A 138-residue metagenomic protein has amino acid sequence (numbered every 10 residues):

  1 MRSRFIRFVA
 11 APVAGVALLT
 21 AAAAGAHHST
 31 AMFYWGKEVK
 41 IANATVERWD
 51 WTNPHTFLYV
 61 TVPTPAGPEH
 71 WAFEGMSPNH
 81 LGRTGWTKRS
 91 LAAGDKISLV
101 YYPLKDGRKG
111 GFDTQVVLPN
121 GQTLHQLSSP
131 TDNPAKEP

Functional and structural regions predicted by a protein language model:
R2-V13: Bacterial N-terminal signal peptides that target proteins for export
A21-A22: N-terminal signal peptide c-region/cleavage motif recognized by signal peptidases
H27-N43: Short N-terminal segments immediately surrounding and downstream of signal-peptide cleavage
E38-P54: Structural detector for short beta-strands of small beta-barrel domains
T52-V62: Short aromatic-glycine-enriched beta-strand elements
E74-R83: Short, structured beta-strand/loop micro-motifs enriched in basic residues and often containing a Trp
R83-S98: Short nucleic-acid-contacting surface segments enriched for D/E, G, S/T with interspersed K/R
L104-S128: OB-fold/S1-family single-stranded nucleic acid-binding modules
